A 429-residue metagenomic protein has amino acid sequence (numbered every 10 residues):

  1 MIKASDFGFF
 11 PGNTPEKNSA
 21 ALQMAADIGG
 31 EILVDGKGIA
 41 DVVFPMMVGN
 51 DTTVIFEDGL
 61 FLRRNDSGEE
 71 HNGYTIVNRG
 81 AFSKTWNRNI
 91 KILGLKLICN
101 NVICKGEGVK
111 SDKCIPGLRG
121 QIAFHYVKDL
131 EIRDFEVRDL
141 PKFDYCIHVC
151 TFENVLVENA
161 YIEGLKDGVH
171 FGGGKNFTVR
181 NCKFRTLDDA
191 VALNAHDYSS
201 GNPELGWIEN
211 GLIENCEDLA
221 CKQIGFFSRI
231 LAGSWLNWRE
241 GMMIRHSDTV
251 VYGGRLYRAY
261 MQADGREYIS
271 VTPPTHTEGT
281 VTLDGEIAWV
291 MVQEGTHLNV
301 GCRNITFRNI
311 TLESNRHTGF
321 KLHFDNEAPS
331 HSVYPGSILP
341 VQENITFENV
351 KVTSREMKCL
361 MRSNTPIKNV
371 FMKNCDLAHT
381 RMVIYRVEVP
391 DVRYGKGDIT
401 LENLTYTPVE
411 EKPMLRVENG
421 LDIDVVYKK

Functional and structural regions predicted by a protein language model:
M1-R258, Q262-K429: Extracellular/periplasmic carbohydrate-active domains that bind, remodel, or depolymerize complex polysaccharides
